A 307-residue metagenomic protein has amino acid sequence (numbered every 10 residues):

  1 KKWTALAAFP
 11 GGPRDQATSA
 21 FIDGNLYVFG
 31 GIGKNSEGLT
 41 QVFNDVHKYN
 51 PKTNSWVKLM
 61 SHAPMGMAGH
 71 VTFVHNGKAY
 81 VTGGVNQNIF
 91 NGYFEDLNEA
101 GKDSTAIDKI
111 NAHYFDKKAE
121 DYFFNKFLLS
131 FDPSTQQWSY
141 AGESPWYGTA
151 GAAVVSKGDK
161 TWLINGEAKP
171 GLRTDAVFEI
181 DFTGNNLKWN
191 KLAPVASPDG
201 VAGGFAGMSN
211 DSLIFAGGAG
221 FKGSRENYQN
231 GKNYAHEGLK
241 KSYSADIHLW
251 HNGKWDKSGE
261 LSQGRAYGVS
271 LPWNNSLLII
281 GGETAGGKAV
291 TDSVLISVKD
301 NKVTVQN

Functional and structural regions predicted by a protein language model:
K1-N307: Kelch-like beta-propeller repeat domains
